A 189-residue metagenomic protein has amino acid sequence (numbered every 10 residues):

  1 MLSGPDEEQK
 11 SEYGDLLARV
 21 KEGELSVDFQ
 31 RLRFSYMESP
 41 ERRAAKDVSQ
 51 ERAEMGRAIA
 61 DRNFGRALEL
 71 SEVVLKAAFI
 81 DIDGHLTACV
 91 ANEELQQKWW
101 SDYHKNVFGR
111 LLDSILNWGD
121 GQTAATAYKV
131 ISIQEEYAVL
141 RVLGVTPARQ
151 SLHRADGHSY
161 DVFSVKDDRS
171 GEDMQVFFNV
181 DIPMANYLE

Functional and structural regions predicted by a protein language model:
M1-L68, L111-W118, Q122-E189: N-terminal alpha-helical interaction modules that lie
E54, T87-A88: Structural register within alpha-helical repeat arrays
L68, L75, A88-C89: Heptad-repeat amphipathic alpha-helical coiled-coil interaction surface used for oligomerization/assembly
L70-S71, H104: Alpha-helical solenoid repeat scaffolds, predominantly canonical TPR units
E72-K76, R110: Conserved structural position within tetratricopeptide repeats
F79-D81, S114: Short coil loop/turn residues that delineate tetratricopeptide repeat
I82-T87, Y103, G119-G121: Alpha-solenoid helical repeat scaffolds
C89-L116: TPR/TPR-like (Sel1-like) alpha-helical repeat modules
